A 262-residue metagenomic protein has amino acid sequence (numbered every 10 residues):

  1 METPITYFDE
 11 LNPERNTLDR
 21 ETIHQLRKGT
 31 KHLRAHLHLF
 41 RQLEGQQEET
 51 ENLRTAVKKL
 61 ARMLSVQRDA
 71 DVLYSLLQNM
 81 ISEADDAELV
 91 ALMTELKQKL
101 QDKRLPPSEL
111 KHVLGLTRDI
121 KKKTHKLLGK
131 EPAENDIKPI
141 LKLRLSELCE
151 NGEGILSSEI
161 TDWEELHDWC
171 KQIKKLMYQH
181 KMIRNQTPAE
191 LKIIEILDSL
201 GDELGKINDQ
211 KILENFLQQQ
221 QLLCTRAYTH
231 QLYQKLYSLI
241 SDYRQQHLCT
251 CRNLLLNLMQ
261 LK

Functional and structural regions predicted by a protein language model:
M1-K262: Function-determining surface determinants
